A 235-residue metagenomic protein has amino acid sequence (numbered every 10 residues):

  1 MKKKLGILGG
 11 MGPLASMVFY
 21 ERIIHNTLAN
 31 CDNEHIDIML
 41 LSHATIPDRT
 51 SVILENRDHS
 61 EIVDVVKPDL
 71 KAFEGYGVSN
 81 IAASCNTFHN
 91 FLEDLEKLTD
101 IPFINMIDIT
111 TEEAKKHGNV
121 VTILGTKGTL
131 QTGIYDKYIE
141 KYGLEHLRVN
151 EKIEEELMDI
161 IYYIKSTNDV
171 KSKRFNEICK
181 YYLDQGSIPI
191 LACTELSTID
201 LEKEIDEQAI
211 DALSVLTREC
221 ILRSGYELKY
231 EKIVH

Functional and structural regions predicted by a protein language model:
M1-H235: Non-catalytic structural scaffold of enzyme domains
